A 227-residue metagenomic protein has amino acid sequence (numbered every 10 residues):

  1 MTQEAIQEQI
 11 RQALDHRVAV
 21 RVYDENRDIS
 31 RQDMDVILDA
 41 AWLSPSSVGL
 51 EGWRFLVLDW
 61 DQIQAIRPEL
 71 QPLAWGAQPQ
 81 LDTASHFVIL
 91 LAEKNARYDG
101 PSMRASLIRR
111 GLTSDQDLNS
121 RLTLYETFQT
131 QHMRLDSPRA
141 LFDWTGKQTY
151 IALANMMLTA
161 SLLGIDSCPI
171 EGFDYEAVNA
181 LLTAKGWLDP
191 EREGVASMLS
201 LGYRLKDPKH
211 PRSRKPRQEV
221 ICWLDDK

Functional and structural regions predicted by a protein language model:
M1-K227: Acidic, surface-exposed loops and disordered segments
